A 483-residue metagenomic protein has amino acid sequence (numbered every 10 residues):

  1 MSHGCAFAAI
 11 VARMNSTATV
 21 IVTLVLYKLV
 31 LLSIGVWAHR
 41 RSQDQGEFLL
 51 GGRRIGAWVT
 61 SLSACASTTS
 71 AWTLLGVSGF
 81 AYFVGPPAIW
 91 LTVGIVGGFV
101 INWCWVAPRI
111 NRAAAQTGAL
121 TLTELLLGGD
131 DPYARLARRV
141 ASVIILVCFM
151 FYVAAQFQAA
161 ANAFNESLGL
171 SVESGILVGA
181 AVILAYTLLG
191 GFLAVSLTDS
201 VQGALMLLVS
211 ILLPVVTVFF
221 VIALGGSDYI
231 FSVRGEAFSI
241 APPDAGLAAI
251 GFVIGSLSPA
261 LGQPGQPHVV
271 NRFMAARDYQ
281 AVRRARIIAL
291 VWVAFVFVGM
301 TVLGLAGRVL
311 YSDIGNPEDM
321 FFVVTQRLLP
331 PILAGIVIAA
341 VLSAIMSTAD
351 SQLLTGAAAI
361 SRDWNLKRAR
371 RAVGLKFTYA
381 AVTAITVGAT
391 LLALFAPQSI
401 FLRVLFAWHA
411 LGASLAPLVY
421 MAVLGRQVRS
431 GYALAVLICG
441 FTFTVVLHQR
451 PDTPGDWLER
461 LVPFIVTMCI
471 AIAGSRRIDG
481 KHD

Functional and structural regions predicted by a protein language model:
I10-D483: Membrane-embedded helix-loop-helix hairpins and adjacent transmembrane boundary segments in multi-pass transporters
